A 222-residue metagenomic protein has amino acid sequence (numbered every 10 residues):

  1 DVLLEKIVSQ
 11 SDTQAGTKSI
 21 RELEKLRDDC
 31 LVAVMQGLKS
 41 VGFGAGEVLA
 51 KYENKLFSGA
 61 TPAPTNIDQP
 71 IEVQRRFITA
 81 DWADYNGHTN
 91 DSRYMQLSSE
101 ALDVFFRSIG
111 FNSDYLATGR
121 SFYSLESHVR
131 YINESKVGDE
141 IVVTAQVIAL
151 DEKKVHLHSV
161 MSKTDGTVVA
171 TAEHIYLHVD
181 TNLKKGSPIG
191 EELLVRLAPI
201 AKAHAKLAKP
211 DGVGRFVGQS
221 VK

Functional and structural regions predicted by a protein language model:
V2-K6: Extreme N-terminal basic, low-complexity initiation segments that serve as generic localization/processing leaders
S11-I20: Charged, low-complexity interaction regions
V34-G37, G44-L125, D180-K222: Hot-dog-fold acyl-thioester-processing enzymes
A80, H158-M161, Y176: Generic short beta-strand
F105-H156, V169-T171: Hydrophobic beta-strand-centered segment that forms part of the acyl-chain substrate-binding groove
I132, V160-K163: Core beta-strand residues in small-molecule sensory/regulatory alpha/beta domains
